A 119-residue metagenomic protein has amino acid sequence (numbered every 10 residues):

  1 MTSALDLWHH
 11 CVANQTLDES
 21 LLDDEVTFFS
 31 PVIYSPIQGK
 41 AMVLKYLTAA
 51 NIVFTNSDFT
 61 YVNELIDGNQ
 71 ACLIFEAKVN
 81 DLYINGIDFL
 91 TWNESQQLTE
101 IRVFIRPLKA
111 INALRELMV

Functional and structural regions predicted by a protein language model:
M1, L5, K40-V43, Y83: A structural signal for well-ordered alpha-helical scaffolds and beta->alpha junctions
M1-D24: Short acidic-aromatic low-complexity motifs
W8-H10, Y34, V62, F89: Short N-terminal micro-motifs specific to bacterial/archaeal maturation and metal-cluster initiation sites
C11-A13, V26, V32-I33, L73 (+2 more regions): Generic hydrophobic/packing signal
T16, D23-G68: A solvent-exposed, acidic/Ser-Thr-rich amphipathic alpha-helical stretch
T48-V119: A beta-strand edge to alpha-helix "cap/lid" segment located at domain peripheries
